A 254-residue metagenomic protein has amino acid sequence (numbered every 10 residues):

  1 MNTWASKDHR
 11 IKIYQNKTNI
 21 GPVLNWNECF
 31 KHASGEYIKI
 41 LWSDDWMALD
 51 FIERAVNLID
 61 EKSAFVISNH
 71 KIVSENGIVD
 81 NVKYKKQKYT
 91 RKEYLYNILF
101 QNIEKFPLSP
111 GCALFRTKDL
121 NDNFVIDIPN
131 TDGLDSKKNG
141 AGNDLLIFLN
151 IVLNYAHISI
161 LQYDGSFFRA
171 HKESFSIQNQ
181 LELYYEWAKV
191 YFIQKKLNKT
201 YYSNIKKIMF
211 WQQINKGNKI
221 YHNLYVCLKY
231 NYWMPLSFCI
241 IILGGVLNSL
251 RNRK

Functional and structural regions predicted by a protein language model:
M1-T18: Acidic donor-binding segment of Leloir-type glycosyltransferases
M1-T3, W46, D50: Acidic helix N-cap motif at the loop->helix transition within catalytic regions of sugar-transfer enzymes
N16-A33, W46: Glycine-rich, basic loop-to-helix element that forms the pyrophosphate-binding segment of sugar-nucleotide handling
I38: Short aromatic/hydrophobic "clamp" motif used to bind/position activated sugar donors
W42-W46, N69: The conserved acidic donor/metal-binding loop of glycosyltransferases
D50-K83: Conserved donor NDP-sugar-binding/catalytic core segment of glycosyltransferases
R91-Q178: Conserved nucleotide-sugar donor-binding catalytic segment
K196-L197, S203-K254: Membrane-interface aromatic/basic loop that binds lipid-linked glycans or pyrophosphate carriers, typified by
